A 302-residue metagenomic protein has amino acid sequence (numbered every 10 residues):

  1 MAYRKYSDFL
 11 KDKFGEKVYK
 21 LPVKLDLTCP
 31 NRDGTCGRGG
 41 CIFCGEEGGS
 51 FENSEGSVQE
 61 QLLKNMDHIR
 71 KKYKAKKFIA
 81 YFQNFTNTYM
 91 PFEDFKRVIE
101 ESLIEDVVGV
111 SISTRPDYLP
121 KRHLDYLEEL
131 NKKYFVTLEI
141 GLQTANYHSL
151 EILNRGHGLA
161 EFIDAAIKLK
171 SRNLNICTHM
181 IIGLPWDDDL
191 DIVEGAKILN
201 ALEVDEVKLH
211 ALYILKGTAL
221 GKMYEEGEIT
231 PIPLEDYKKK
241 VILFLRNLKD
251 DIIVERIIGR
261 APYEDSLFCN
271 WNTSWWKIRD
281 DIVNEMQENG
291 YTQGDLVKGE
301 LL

Functional and structural regions predicted by a protein language model:
M1-D8, G15-Y19, E206, I214-L302: Auxiliary Fe-S-binding modules of radical SAM enzymes
M1-G40, G45-I79: N-terminal [4Fe-4S]-dependent radical SAM core
L27, N84-T88, P116-Y118, L142-N146 (+3 more regions): Active-site-proximal loop/turn and secondary-structure-junction residues that shape catalytic pockets, frequently
C41, E101-V107, E194-K208, K277-Q293: Structural recognition of alpha->loop->beta junctions
E47-N65, I69, Y73-F92, V107-L119 (+2 more regions): Core AdoMet radical
M66-I69, L119-K133, D164, V193-E203 (+1 more regions): Short amphipathic alpha-helices and their capping/turn segments at secondary-structure boundaries
I69-Y73, V98-E105, D125-F135, I167-S171 (+1 more regions): Acidic (Asp/Glu)-rich catalytic clusters
A160-A219, E235-I258: Conserved C-terminal portion of the radical SAM core fold that forms the substrate/S-adenosylmethionine-binding
